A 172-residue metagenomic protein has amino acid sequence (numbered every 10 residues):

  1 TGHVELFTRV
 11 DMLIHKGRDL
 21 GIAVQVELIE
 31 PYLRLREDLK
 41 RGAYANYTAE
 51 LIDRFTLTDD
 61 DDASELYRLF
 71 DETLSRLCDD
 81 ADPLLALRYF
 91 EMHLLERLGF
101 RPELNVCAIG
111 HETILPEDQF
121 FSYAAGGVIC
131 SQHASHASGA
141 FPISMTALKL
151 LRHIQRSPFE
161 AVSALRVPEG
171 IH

Functional and structural regions predicted by a protein language model:
T1-H172: Non-catalytic alpha-helical scaffolds and adjoining flexible linkers that form interface surfaces for assembly
